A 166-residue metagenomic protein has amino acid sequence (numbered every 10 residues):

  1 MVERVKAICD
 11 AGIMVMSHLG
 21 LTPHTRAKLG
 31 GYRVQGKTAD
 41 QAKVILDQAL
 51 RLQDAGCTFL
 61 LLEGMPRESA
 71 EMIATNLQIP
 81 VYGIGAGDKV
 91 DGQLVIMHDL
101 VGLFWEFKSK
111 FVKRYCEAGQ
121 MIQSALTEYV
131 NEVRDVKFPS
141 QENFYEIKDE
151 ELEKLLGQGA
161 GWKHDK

Functional and structural regions predicted by a protein language model:
M1-K166: Alpha/beta enzyme core
